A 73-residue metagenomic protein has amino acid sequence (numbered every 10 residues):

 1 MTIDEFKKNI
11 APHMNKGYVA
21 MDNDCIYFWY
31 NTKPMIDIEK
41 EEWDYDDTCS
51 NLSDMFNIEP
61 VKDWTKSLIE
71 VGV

Functional and structural regions predicted by a protein language model:
M1-V73: Structural boundary micro-motifs
